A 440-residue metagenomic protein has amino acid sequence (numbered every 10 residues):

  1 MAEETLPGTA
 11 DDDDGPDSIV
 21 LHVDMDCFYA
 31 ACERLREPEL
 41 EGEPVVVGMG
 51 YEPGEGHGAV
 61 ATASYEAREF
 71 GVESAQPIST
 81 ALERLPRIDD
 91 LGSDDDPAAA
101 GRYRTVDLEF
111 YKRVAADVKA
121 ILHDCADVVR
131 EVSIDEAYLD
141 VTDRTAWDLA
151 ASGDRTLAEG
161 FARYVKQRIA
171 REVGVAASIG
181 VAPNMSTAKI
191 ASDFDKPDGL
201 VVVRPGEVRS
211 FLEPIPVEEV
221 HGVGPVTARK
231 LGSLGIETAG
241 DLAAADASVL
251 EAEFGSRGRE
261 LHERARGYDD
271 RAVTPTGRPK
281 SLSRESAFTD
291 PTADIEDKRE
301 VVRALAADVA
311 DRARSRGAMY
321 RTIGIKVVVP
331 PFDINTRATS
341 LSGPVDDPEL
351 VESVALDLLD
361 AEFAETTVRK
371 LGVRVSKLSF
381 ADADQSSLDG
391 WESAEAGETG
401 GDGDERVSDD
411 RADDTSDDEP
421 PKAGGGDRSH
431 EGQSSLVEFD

Functional and structural regions predicted by a protein language model:
M1-K230, A239-D241, G390-G403, V407-D410 (+1 more regions): Gly/Gly-Pro- and Ser/Thr-rich, intrinsically disordered tail segments characteristic of DNA damage-repair and tolerance
D14, E219, G232-V368: DNA-contacting surface of Y-family translesion DNA polymerases
A98, V132-E136, A182-M185, G277 (+2 more regions): Short Gly/Ser/Thr- and Asp/Glu-enriched loop/turn motifs at secondary-structure junctions
K189-A191, V273, T336-A338, A383-D384: Short, well-ordered secondary-structure micro-motifs
D297, S340-S342, S386-E395: Short intrinsically disordered coil segments
S379-A381: C-terminal active-site-proximal or functional interface alpha/beta core segments in diverse enzymes
